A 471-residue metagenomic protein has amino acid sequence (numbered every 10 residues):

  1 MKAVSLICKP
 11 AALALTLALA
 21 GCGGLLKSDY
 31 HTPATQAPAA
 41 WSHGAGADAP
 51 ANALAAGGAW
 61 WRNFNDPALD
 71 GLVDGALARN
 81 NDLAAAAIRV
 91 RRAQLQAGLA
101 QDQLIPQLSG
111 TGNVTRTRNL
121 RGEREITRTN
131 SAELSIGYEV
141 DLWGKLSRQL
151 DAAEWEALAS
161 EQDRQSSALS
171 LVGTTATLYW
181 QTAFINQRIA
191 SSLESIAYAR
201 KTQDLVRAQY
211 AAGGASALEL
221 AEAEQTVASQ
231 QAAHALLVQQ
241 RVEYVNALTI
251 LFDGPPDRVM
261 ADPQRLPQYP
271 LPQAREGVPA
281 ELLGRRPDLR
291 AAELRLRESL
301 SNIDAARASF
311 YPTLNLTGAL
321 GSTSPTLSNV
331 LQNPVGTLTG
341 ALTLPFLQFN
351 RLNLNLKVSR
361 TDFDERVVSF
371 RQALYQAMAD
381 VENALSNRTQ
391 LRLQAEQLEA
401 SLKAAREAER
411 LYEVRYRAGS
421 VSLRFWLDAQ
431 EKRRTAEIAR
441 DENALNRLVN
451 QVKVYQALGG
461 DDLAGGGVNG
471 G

Functional and structural regions predicted by a protein language model:
K2-A78, E154, V238-G284, R290 (+1 more regions): Terminal intrinsically disordered/low-complexity segments used for targeting and assembly
A49, A55-F64, D74, T111-S135 (+5 more regions): Small/polar, glycine/serine/threonine/aspartate-rich low-complexity segments that form flexible
L69-G71, A85, T129-S131, T177 (+5 more regions): Transmembrane beta-barrel architecture of outer-membrane proteins
A84-A85, Q101-D102, D141-A168, L218 (+6 more regions): Sec/SRP-type N-terminal targeting helices
V90-R92, A97-L99, V114, L150 (+25 more regions): Heptad-repeat amphipathic alpha-helical coiled-coil interaction surface used for oligomerization/assembly
L146, Q162-V278, N387, L411 (+2 more regions): Periplasmic alpha-helical coiled-coil/stalk elements that build and connect Gram-negative outer-membrane
Y210-G214, Y416-S420, A457-D461: A short glycine-centered flexible hinge/capping loop motif at secondary-structure junctions
L282, L316, L342, S359 (+11 more regions): Hydrophobic, well-ordered secondary-structure elements that form the walls of internal hydrophobic environments
